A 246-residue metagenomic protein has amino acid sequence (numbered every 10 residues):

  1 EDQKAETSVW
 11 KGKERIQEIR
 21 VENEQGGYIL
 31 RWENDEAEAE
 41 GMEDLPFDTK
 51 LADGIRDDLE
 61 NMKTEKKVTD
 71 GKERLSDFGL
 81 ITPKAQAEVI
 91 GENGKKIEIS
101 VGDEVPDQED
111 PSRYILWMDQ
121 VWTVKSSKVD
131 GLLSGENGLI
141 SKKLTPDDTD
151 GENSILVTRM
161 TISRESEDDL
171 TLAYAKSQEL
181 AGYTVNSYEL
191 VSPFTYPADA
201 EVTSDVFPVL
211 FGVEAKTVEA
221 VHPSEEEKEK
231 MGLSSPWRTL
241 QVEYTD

Functional and structural regions predicted by a protein language model:
E1-D246: Soluble, acidic/polar mature domains that operate outside membranes
